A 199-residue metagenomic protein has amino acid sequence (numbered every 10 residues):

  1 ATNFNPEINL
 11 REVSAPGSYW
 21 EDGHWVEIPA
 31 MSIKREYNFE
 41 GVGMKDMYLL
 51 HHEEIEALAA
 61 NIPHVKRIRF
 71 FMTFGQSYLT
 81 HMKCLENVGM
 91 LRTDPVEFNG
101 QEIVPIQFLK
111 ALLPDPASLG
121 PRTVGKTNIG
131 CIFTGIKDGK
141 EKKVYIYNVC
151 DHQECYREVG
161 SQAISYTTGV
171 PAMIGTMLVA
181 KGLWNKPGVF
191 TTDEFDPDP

Functional and structural regions predicted by a protein language model:
A1-P199: C-terminal catalytic/substrate-binding lobe primarily of soluble NAD(P)-dependent oxidoreductases
